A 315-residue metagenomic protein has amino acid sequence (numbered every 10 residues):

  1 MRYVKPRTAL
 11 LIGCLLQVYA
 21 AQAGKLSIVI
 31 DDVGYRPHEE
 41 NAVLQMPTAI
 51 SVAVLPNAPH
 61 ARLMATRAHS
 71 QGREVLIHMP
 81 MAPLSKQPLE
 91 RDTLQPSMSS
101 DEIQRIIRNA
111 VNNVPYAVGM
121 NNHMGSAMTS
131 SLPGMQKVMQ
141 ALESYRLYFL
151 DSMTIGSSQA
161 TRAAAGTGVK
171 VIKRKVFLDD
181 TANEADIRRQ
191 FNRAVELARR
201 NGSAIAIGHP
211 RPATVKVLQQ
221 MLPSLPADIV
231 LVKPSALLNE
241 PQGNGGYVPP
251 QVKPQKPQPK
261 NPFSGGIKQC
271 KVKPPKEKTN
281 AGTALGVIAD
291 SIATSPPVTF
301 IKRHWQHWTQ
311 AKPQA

Functional and structural regions predicted by a protein language model:
M1-A9: Bacterial N-terminal signal peptides that target proteins for export
A9-V18: Bacterial N-terminal signal peptides
Q22-Q87: Active-site beta->alpha N-cap acidic-glycine motif
L26-I30, R91-D101, D180-A185: Active-site mouth loops of central-metabolism enzymes
R36-E39, H60-M64, L84-P88, M128-P133 (+3 more regions): Extracytoplasmic/secreted cell-surface and envelope-processing proteins
A68-Y116: Substrate-binding cleft of extracellular glycoside hydrolase catalytic domains
S100-N192, R199, S203-V230, A236: Catalytic domains of cell-wall/extracellular-matrix polysaccharide-remodeling enzymes, centered on de-N-acetylation
S144-T154, A213-Q314: C-terminal domain-boundary segment and adjacent tail
